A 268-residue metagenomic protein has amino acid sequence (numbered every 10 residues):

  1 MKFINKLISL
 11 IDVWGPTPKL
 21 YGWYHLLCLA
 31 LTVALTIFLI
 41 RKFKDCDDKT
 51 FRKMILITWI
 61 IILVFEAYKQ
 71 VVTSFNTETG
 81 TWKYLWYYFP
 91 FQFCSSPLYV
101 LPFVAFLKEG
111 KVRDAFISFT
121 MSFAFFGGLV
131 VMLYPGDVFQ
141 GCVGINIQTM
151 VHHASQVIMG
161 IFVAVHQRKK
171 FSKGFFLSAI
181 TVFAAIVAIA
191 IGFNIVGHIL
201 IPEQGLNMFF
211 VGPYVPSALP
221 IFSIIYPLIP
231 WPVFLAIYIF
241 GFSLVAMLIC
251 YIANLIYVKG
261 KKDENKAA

Functional and structural regions predicted by a protein language model:
M1-K53: N-terminal topogenic module of multi-pass integral membrane proteins
V13-A30, F176-T181, I199-I249: Membrane-interface transmembrane-helix boundary segments in multi-pass integral membrane proteins
L26-T32, P90-V100, T120, M150-I158: Membrane-embedded alpha-helical segments of multi-pass membrane proteins, especially the transmembrane helices
A34-L39, V100-F103, S155-F176, A188: Alpha-helical transmembrane segments in multipass membrane proteins, preferentially the mid-helix core
R41-M54, L107-F116, H166-L177: Membrane-interface helix-boundary motifs at transmembrane edges
A67-T79, V131-G141, V196: Juxtamembrane "helix-exit" motif on the non-cytosolic side of transmembrane helices
E78-F91, G141-V151: Non-cytosolic membrane-interface motifs at loop->transmembrane helix junctions
F103-G160, A164: Membrane-proximal helix-loop-helix units in multi-pass membrane proteins
